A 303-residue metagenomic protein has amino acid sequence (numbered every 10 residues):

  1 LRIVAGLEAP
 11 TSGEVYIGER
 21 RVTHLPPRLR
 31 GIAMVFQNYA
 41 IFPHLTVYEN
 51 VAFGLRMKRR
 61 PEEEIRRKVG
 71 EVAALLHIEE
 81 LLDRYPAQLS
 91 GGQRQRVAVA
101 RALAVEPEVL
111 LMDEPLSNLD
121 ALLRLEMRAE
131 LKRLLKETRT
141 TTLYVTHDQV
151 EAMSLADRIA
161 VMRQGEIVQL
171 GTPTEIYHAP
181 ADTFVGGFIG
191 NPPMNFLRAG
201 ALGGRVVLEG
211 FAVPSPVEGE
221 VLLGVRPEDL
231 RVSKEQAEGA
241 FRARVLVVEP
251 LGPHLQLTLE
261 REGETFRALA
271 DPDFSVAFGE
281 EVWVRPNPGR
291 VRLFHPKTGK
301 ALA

Functional and structural regions predicted by a protein language model:
L1-R2: The feature captures the helix immediately C-terminal to the Walker
A5: Helix-to-loop junction immediately C-terminal to a conserved catalytic motif
E8-A9, Y16, R56: A position-specific signal in ABC ATPase nucleotide-binding domains
G13-R21: Conserved ABC transporter NBD signature motif
L25-F184: ABC ATPase nucleotide-binding domains
A181-L223, P227-L246, L255-S275: ATPase nucleotide-binding modules
V276-W283: Short nucleic-acid-contacting surface segments enriched for D/E, G, S/T with interspersed K/R
R285-G299: Generic C-terminus detector
